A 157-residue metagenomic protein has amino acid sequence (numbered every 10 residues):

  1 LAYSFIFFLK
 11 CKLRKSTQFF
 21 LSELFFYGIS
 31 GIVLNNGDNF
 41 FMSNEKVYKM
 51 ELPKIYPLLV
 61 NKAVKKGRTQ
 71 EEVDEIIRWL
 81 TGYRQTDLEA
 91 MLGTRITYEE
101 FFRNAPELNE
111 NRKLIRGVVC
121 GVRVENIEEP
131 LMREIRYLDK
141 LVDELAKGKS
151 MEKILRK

Functional and structural regions predicted by a protein language model:
L1, F41-M42: Initiator methionine at the very start of the polypeptide chain
L1-L9, Q18-G28: Hydrophobic alpha-helical signal peptides and transmembrane signal-/tail-anchor segments that drive secretory-pathway
L9-K10, Y56: Generic alpha-helix initiation/capping and coil-helix boundary signal
Y27-N39: Short, positively charged and aromatic/hydrophobic N-terminal segments
M42-K157: A charge-rich, low-complexity, intrinsically flexible signal that marks solvent-exposed coils, linkers, repeats
